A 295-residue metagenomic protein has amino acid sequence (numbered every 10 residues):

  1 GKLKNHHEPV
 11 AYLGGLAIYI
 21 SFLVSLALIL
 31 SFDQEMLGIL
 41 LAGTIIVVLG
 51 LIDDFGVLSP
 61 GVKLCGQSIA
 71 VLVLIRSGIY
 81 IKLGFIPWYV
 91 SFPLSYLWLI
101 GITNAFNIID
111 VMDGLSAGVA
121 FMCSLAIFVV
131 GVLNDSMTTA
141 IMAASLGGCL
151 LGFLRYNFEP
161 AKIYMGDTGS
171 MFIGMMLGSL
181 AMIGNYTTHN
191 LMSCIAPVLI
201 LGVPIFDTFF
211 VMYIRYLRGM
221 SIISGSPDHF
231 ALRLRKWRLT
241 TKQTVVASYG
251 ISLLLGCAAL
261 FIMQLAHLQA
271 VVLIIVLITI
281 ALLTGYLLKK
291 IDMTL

Functional and structural regions predicted by a protein language model:
G1-A11, F210-K242: Cytosolic, membrane-interface loops and tails of multi-pass inner-membrane proteins
G1-T208: "…together with the soluble PPM/PP2C metallo-phosphatase catalytic core" -> "…together with the soluble PPM/PP2C
F158, L283-L295: Membrane-interface capping segments at transmembrane-helix boundaries
S170-M171, L201, L273-I280: Small-residue-enriched core segments of transmembrane alpha-helices in multipass membrane transport and channel
H189-M192, M212, I223-G225, Q243-T244 (+1 more regions): Extended hydrophobic-aromatic, low-complexity segments
D207, I280-G285: Hydrophobic alpha-helical segments of multi-pass membrane transport proteins
D228, R235-L254, A258-M263: Alpha-helical transmembrane segments of integral membrane proteins, especially multi-pass inner/plasma-membrane
C257-I275: Extracellular/periplasmic helix-loop-helix junctions in multi-pass membrane proteins
